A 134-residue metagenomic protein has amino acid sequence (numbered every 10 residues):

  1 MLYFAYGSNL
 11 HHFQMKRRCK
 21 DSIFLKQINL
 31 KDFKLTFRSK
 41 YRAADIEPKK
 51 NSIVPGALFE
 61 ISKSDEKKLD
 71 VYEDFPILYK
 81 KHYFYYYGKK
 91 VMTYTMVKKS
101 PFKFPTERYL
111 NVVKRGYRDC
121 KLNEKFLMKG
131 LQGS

Functional and structural regions predicted by a protein language model:
M1-S134: Glycine-aromatic micro-motifs
